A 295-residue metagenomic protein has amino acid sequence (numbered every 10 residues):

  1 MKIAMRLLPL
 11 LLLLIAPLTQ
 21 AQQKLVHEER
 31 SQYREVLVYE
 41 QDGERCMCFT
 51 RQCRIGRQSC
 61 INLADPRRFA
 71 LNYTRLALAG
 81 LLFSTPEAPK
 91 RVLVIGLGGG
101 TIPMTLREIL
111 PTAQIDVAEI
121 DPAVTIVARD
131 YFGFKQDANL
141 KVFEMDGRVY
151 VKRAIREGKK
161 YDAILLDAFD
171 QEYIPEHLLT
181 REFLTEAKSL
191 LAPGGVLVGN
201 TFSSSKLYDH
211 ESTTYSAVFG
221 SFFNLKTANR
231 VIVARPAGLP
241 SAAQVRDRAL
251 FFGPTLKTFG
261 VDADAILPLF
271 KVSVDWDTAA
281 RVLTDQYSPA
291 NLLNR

Functional and structural regions predicted by a protein language model:
K2-L10: Sec-dependent signal peptide recognition, specifically the positively charged N-region followed immediately by
A16-P17: N-terminal signal peptide c-region/cleavage motif recognized by signal peptidases
Q22-I55, F83, S221-R295: Soluble small-group transferase modules, centered on the S-adenosyl donor enzyme superfamily
R30, G98, K206-L207: Short, glycine/acidic-rich beta->alpha junctions
E40, R68-V196, F202-S203: The AdoMet/dcAdoMet-binding core of the Class I SAM-like
R51-R67: Acidic/histidine-rich helix-loop elements that form or flank divalent-metal/phosphate-binding sites at the catalytic
R181-D247: C-terminal substrate-binding/active-site "lid" region of AdoMet-derived donor-dependent transferases
